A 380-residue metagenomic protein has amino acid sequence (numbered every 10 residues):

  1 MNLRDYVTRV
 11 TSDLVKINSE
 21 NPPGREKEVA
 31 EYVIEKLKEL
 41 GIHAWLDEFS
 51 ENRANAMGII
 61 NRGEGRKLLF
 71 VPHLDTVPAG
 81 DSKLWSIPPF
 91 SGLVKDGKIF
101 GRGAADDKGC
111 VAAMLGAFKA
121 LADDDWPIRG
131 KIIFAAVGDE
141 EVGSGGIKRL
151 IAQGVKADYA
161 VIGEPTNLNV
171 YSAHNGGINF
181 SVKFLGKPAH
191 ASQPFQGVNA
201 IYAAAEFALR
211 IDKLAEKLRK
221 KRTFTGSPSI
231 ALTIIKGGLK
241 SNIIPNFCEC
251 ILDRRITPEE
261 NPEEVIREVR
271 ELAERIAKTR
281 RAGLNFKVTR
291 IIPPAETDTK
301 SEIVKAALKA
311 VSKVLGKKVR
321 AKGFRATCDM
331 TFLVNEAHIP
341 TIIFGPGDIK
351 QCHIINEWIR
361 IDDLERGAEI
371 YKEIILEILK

Functional and structural regions predicted by a protein language model:
M1-R102, D123-I128, H338, D348: Acidic/His- and Gly-rich active-site-bordering loop/insert found across diverse amide/peptide-bond hydrolases
V10-D13, I17, Y32, K36-L40 (+7 more regions): Generic non-transmembrane alpha-helical segments
A79, V198-A200, G226, G283-K380: An extended, acidic, His-containing surface patch that forms the Zn2+-binding/catalytic region of metallohydrolases
K95-G97, A117-I133, I211-K221, D362 (+1 more regions): Phosphate-handling active-site elements
G97-A113, H190: Glycine/serine-rich anion-binding loops at beta->alpha junctions that coordinate negatively charged ligand groups
D107-N179, L379-K380: Acidic/histidine-rich catalytic neighborhood of metal-dependent amide-processing enzymes
I147-R280, F286-I292: Midchain, well-structured core segments that form catalytic/ion-binding scaffolds
